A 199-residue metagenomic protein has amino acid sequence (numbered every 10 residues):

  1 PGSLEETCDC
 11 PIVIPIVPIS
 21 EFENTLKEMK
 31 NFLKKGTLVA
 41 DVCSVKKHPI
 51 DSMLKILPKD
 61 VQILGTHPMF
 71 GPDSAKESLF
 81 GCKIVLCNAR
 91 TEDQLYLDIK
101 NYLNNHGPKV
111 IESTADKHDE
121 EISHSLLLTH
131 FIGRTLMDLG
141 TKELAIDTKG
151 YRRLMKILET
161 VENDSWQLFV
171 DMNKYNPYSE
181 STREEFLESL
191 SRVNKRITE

Functional and structural regions predicted by a protein language model:
P1-G2, L64, I111-S113: General small-molecule cofactor/ligand-binding pocket signal
L4-L33: Rossmann-like NAD(P)-binding element
E5-D9, G71-S74, K117-E121: A short acidic, often aromatic-flanked loop/helix-cap motif at beta-alpha or helix-coil junctions that lines enzyme
I14-P15, A40, L86: Redox-cofactor binding/interface segments in oxidoreductases and associated redox assembly factors
I19, V42-K46: Short loop or secondary-structure boundary microenvironments that flank and position key functional residues
L33-T37, K59-V61: A short helix->loop->beta-strand "cap" motif at the edges of active sites that frequently abuts
V45-K109: Rossmann-fold dinucleotide-binding core
E112-E199: An accessory alpha-helical subdomain
